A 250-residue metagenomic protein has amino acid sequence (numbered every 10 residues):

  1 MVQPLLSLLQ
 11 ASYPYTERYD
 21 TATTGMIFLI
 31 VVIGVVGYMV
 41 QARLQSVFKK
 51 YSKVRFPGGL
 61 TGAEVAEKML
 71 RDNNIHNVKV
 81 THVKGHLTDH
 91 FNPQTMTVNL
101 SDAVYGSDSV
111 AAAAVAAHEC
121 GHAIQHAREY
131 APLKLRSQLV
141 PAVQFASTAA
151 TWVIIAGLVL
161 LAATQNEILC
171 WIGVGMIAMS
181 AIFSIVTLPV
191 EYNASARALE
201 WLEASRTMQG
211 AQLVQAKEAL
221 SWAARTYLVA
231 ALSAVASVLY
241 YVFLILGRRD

Functional and structural regions predicted by a protein language model:
V2-Y15, T23, A42-A146, I182-D250: Polar-ligand-bearing catalytic/cofactor-coordination segments of membrane-embedded or membrane-tethered inner-membrane
D20-I30, Q165-M176: Hydrophobic alpha-helical transmembrane segments
M26, I30-V35, Y227, A231: Alpha-helical transmembrane spans of integral membrane proteins, capturing the lipid-embedded, hydrophobic core of TM
I33-M39, M176-T187: Alpha-helical transmembrane segments of multi-pass membrane proteins
L139-T164: Post-HExxH zinc-binding segment in Zn-dependent metallohydrolases
A149-W152, V174-A178: Hydrophobic alpha-helical segments embedded in the membrane of multi-pass proteins
A156-G175, G247-D250: Membrane-interfacial helix-loop-helix connectors in multipass membrane proteins
